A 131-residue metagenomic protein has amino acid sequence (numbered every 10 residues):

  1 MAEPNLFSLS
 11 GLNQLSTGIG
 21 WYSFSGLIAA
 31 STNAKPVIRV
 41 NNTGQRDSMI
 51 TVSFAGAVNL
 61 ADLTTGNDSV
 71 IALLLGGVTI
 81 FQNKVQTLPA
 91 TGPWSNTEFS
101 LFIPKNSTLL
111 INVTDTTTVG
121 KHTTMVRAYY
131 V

Functional and structural regions predicted by a protein language model:
M1-M49, F54-D62, T114-V131: C-terminal interaction-tip segments
F24-G26, I80-A90: Solvent-exposed serine/threonine-rich low-complexity stretches and specific carbohydrate-binding patches
S31, T43, T91, P104-T108: Tight coil/turn sites that cap or link beta-strands
V37-N41, P93-L101: Exposed aromatic-hydrophobic patches
L63-Q82: Short, surface-exposed beta-strand/strand-loop-strand elements in extracellular ectodomains
G66-S69, P93-E98, K121-T123: Short, surface-exposed coil-to-beta transition loops
G77, N83, T108-N112: Conserved binding-pocket/active-site segment within a compact domain
S100-T118: Noncatalytic modules at the cell exterior or secretory-pathway interfaces, chiefly beta-strand-rich lectin/adhesion
